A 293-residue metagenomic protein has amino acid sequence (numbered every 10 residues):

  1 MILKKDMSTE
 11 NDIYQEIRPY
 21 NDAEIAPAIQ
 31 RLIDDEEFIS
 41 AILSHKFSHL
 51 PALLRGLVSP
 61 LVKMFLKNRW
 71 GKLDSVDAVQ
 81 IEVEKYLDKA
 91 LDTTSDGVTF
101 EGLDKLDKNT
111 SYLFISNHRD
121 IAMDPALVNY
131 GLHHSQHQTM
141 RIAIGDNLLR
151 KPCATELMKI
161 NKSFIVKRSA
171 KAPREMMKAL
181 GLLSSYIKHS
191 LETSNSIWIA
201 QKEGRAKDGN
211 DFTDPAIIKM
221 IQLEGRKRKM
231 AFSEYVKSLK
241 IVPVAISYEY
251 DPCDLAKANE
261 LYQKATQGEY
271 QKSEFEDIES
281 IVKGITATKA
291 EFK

Functional and structural regions predicted by a protein language model:
I2-Y112, H118-N129, H133, T155 (+1 more regions): Membrane-anchoring hydrophobic helices of lipid-metabolizing enzymes
V83-K293: Soluble catalytic domains of membrane acyltransferases
